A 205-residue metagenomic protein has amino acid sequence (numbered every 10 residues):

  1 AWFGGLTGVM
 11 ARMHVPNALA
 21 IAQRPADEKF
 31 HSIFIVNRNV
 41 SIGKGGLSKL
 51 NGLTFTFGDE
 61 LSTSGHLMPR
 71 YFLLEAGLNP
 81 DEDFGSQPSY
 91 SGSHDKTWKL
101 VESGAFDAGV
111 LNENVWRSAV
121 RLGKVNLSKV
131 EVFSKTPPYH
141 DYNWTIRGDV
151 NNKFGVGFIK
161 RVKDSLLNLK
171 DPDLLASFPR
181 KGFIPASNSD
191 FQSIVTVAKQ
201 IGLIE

Functional and structural regions predicted by a protein language model:
A1-I42, E113: Short, glycine-/small- and polar/acidic-enriched structural segments that line small-molecule recognition paths
W2, A11, R38, D59 (+6 more regions): Sec/Tat-exported extracytoplasmic proteins
W2, T7, G46, G65 (+6 more regions): Stable alpha-helical elements in mature extracytoplasmic
W2-V15, L74-E75, L100-S103, D107-L127: A ligand-binding cleft/hinge motif common to bilobed small-molecule-binding domains
R24-I35, K124-L166, A176-S193: Periplasmic-binding protein-like
K29-K99, F106, N114, D173 (+1 more regions): Bilobed "Venus flytrap"/periplasmic-binding protein-like clamshell domains and structurally analogous long
T54-F72, K160-E205: Ligand-binding clefts/hinges and TM-proximal coupling segments of bilobed small-molecule sensing domains
